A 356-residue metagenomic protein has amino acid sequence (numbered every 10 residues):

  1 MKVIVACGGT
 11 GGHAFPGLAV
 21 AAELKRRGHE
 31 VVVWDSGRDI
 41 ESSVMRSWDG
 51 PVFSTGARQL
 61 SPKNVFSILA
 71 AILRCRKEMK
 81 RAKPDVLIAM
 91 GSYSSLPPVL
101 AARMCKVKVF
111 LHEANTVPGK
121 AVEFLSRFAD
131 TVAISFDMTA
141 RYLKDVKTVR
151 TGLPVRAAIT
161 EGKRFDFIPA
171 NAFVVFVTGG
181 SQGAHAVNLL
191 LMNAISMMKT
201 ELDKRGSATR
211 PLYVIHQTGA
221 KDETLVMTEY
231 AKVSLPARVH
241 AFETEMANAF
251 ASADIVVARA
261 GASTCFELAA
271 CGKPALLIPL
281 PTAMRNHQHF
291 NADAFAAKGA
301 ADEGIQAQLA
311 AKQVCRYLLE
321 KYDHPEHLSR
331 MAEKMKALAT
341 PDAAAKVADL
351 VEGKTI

Functional and structural regions predicted by a protein language model:
V5-G8, K25-S67, A220-D222, I305-A307: Conserved nucleotide-sugar phosphate-binding/catalytic loop shared by glycosyltransferases and other
V5-L18, E41, H185: A short, glycine/small-residue-rich beta-strand->loop->alpha-helix junction that serves as a flexible
E30, R103-G162: Active-site-proximal region of nucleotide-activated glycan assembly enzymes, centered on histidine/acidic-rich loops
V33, D39-W48, T160-R164, I168-I255 (+3 more regions): Donor-nucleotide binding loops and adjacent catalytic segments primarily of GT-B fold Leloir glycosyltransferases
L60-V86, M104: An amphipathic, basic-hydrophobic alpha-helix
P84-V86, A251-F266, K273: Acidic donor-binding loop of glycosyltransferase active sites
H327-P341: A short, well-ordered alpha-helix in the C-terminal region of glycosyltransferases
T340-I356: C-terminal alpha-helical cap of glycosyltransferases
